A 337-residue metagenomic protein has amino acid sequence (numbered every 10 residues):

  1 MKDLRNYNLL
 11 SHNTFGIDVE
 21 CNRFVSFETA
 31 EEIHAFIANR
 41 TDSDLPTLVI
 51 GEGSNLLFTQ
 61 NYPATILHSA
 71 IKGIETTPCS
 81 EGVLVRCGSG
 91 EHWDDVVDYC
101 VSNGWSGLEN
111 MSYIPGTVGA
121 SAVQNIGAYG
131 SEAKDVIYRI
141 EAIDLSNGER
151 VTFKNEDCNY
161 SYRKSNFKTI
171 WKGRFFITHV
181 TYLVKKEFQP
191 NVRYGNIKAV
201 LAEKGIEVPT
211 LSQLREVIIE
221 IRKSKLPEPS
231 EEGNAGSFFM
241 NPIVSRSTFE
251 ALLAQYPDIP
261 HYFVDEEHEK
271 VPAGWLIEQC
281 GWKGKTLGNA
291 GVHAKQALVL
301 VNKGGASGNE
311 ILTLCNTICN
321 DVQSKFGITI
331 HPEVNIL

Functional and structural regions predicted by a protein language model:
M1-S146: Anion-binding (especially nucleotide phosphate/pyrophosphate-binding) glycine-rich loop and adjoining beta-alpha core
L4-R5, L10-I17, L56, R150-N309 (+1 more regions): Phosphate/pyrophosphate- and phosphate-bearing ligand-binding catalytic cores of soluble enzymes
W105, G308-I311: Beta-rich strand-turn-strand
I318: Phosphate/pyrophosphate-binding loops and the adjoining catalytic core of nucleotide-dependent enzymes
